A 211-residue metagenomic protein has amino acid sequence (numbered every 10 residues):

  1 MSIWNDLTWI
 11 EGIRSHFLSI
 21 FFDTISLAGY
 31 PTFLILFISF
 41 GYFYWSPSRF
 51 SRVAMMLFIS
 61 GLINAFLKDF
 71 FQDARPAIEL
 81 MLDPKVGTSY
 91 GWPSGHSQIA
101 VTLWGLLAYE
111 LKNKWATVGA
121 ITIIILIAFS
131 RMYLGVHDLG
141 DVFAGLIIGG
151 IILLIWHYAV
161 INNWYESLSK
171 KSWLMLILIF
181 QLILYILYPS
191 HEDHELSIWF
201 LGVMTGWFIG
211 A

Functional and structural regions predicted by a protein language model:
M1-F33, S48, N64-S89: N-terminal transmembrane-helix/juxtamembrane module of multi-pass inner/ER membrane proteins
R14, M56, H191: Charged, low-complexity surface patches
F22, F37-I38, G61, P76-A211: Membrane-embedded catalytic cores of phosphoryl/pyrophosphoryl-handling enzymes
S26, R52-M56, Y90-H96: Short secondary-structure transition/capping motifs
T32-G41: First transmembrane helix
G41-S60: Interfacial segments of alpha-helical transmembrane regions
